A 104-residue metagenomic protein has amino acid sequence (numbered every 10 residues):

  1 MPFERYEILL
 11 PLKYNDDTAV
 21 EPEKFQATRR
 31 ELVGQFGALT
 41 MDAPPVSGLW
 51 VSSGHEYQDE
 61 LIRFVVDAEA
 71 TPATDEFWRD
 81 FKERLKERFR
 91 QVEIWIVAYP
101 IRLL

Functional and structural regions predicted by a protein language model:
M1-L104: Positively charged, small/polar-rich N-terminal and surface patches that mediate targeting and assembly and bind
